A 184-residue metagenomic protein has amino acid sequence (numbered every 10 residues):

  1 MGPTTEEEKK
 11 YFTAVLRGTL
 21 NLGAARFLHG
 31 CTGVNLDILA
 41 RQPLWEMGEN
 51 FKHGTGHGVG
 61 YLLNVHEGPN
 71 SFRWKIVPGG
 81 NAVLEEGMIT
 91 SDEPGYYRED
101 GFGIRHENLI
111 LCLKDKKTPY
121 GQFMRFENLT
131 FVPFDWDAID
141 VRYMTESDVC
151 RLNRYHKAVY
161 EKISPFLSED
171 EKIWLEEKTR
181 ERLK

Functional and structural regions predicted by a protein language model:
M1-K184: Active-site neighborhoods and metal-handling regions in enzymes and metal-associated proteins
